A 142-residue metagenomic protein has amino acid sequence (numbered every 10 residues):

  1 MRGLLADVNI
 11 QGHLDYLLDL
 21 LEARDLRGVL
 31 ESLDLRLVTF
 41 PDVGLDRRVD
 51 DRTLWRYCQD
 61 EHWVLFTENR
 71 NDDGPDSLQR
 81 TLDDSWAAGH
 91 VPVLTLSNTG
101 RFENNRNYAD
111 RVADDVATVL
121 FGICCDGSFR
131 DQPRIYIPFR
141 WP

Functional and structural regions predicted by a protein language model:
M1-L45, D72-P142: Polar low-complexity intrinsically disordered regions
A23, G44-E61: TIR-domain catalytic/interaction hotspot
D51, C58, W63-D84: Acidic, metal-binding active-site segment of PIN/NYN-like and related structure-specific nucleases
